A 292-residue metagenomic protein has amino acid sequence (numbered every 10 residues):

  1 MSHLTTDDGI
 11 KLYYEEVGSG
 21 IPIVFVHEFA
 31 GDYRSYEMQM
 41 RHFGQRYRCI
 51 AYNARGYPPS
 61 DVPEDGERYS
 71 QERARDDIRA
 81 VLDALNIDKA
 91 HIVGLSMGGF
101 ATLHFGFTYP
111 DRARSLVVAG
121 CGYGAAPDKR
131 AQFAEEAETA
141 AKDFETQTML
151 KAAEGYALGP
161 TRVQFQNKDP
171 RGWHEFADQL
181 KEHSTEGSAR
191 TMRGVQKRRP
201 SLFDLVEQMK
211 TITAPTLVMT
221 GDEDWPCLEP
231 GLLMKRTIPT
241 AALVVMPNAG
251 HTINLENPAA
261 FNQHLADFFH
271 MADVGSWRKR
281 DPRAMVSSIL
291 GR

Functional and structural regions predicted by a protein language model:
D7, E37, R41-G44, I50-V93 (+2 more regions): Active-site loop/oxyanion-hole signature of alpha/beta-hydrolase fold enzymes
G20, E28-G31, S96: Active-site glycine-rich loops that stabilize anionic/oxyanionic intermediates across multiple enzyme folds
E28-M40: The serine-hydrolase catalytic nucleophile loop
F107-T108, A113-Q147, K151: Flexible "cap/lid" loop of the alpha/beta hydrolase fold
P127-Q132, T146-Q208: Conserved alpha/beta-hydrolase catalytic His-Asp/Glu region
I212, V218-T220: Short beta-strand/loop motif that positions the catalytic acidic residue of the alpha/beta-hydrolase fold
W225-P230: Conserved alpha/beta-hydrolase "acid-adjacent" motif
A241-R292: Catalytic active-site module of serine/aspartate enzymes centered on a nucleophile-bearing elbow/loop
